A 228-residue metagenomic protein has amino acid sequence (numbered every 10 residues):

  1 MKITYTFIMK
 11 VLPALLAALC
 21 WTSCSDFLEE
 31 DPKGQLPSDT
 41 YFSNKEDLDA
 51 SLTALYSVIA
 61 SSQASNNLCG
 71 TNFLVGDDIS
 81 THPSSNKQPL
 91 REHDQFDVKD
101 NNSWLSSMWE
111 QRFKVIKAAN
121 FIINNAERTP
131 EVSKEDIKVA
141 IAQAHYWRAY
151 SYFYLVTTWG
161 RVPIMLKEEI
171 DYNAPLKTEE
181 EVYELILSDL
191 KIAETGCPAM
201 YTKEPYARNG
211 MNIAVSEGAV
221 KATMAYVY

Functional and structural regions predicted by a protein language model:
M1-K33: Bacterial Sec-dependent N-terminal signal peptides
C24-N72, V98-K99: Membrane-proximal, proline-rich intrinsically disordered regions
L28, L36, Y41-F42, I79 (+4 more regions): Short clusters of hydrophobic/aromatic residues that line enzyme substrate/ligand-binding pockets
D31, V156-K167: Short, well-structured active-site flanking segments
G34-P37, F96-V98, L166-Y172, P205-N209: Short linear capping/connector segments at secondary-structure termini
D39, S65-P83, P198-V220: Short, surface-exposed recognition loops and adjoining beta-strand edges that mediate ligand/DNA contacts, enriched
D49-T53, S57-Q63, S85-W159, Y172-E184 (+1 more regions): Conserved, well-structured interaction surfaces
